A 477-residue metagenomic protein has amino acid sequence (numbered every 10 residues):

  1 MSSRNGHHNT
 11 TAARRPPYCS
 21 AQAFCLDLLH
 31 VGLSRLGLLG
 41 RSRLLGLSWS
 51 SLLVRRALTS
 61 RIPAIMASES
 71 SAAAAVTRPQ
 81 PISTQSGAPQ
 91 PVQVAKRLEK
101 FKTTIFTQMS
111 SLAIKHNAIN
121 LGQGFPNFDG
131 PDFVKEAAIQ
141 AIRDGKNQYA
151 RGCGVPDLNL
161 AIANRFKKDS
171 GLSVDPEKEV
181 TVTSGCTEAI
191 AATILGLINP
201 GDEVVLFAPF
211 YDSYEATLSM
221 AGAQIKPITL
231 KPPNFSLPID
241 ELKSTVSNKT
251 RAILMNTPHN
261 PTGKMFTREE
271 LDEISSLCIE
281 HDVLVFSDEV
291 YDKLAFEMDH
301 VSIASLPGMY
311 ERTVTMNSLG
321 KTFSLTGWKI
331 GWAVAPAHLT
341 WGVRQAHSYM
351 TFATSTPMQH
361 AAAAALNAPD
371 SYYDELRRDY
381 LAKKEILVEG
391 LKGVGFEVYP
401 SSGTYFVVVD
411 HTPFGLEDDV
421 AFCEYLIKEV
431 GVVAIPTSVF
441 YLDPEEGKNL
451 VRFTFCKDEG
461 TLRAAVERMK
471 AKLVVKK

Functional and structural regions predicted by a protein language model:
M1-G46: N-terminal chloroplast transit peptides
S2-N5, C19, W49, L53-V94 (+4 more regions): PLP-dependent class I/II
H8, A12-R14, I62-I65, A150: Intrinsically disordered, low-complexity repeat segments enriched in small/polar residues
K146-Q148: A short acidic, glycine-rich active-site loop that binds or catalyzes chemistry on phosphate/adenosine moieties
C153-G154: Short beta-strand to alpha-helix junction loop
L158-I162, G185: Conserved AMP-binding/adenylate-forming core of the ANL superfamily
